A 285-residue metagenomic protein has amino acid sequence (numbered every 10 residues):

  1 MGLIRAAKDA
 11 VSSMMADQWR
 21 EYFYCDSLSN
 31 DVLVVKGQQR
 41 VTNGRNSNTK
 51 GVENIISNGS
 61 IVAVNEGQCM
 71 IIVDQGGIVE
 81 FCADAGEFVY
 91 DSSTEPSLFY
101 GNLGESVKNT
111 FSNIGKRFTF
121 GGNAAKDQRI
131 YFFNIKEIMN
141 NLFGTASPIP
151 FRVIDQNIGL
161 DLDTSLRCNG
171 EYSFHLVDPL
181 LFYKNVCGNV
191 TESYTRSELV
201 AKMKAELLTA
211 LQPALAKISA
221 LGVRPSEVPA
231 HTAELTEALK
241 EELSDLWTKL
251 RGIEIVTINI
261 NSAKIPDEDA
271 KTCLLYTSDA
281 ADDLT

Functional and structural regions predicted by a protein language model:
M1-D269: N-terminal hydrophobic membrane-entry segments
A270-L275: Short, intrinsically disordered, charge-balanced linker/junction segments flanking boundaries in proteins
Y276-A281: Conserved small/polar residues in nucleotide/adenosyl-binding loops
L284-T285: N-terminal low-complexity segments that are often proline-rich with Ser/Thr-Pro
